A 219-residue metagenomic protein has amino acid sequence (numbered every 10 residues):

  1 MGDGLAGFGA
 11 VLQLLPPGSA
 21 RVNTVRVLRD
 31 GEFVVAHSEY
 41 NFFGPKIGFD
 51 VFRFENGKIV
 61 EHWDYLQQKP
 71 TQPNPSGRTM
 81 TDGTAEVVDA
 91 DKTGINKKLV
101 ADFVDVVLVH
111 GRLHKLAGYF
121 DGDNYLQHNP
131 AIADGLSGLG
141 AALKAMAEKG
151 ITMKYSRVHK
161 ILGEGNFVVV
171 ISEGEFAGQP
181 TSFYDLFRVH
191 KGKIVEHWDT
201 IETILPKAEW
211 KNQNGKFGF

Functional and structural regions predicted by a protein language model:
M1-F219: C-terminal and inter-domain tail/linker signature
